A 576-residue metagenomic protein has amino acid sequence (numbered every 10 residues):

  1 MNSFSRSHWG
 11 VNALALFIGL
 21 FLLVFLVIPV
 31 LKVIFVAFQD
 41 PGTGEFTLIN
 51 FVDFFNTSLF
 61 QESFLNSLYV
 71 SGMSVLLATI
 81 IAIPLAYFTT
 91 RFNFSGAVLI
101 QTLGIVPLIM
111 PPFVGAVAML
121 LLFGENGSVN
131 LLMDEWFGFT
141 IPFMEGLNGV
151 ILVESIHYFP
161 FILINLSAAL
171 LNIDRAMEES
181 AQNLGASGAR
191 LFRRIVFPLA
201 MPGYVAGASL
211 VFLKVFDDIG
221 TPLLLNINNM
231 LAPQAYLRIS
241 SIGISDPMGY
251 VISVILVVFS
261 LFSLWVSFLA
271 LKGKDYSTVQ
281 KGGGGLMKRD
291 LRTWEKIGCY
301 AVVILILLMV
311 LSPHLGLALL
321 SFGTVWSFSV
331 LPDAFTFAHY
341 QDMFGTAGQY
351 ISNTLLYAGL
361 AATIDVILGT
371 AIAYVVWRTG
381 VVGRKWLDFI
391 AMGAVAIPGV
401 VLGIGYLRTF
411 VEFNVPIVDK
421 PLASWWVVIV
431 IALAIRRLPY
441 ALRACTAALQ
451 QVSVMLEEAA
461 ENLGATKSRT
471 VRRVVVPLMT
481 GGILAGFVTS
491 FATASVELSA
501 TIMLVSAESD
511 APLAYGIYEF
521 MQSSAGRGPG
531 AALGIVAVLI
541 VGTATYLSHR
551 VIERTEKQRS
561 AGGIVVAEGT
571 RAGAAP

Functional and structural regions predicted by a protein language model:
M1-F17, F268-I304, L547-P576: Transmembrane alpha-helical segments of polytopic membrane transport and secretion proteins
M1-S3, F46-F55, F335-F344: A short amphipathic helical element positioned immediately N-terminal to and/or at the very start of a transmembrane
G10-P41, V52, N56-L171, F197-I219 (+8 more regions): Membrane-water interface segments at the C-terminal ends of transmembrane alpha-helices in multi-pass inner-membrane
D40, L121, D218-G243, S329-D333 (+2 more regions): Glycine-rich helix-loop "coupling/hinge" segments at transmembrane-helix boundaries in multipass transporters
E45-T47, S167-E179, G188, M201 (+8 more regions): Transmembrane helix boundary and interhelical loop/hinge segments in multi-pass membrane proteins
A78, L184-A186, L463-A465: A short glycine-centered flexible hinge/capping loop motif at secondary-structure junctions
E179, S187, D275-D290, W326-H339 (+1 more regions): Juxtamembrane inter-helical linkers in multi-pass membrane proteins
Q182, L237, E461: Alpha-helical residues within the helix-turn-helix
